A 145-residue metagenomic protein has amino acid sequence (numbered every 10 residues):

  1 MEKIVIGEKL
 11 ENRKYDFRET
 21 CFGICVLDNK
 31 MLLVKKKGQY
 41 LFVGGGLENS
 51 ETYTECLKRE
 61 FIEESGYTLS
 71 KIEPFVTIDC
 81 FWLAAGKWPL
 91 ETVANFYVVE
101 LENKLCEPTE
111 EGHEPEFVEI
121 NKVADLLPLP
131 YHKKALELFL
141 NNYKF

Functional and structural regions predicted by a protein language model:
M1-F22: Acidic, metal-coordinating catalytic segment for phosphate/diphosphate chemistry, firing primarily on the Nudix
E19-C21, N29, V93-N95, H113: Change "...and in nucleic-acid phosphodiester-cleaving endonucleases..." to "...and in nucleic-acid processing enzymes
C25-D28, V99-L101: Active-site beta-strand termini and strand-to-loop segments that position acidic
V26-E64: Conserved Nudix-box catalytic region and its N-terminal flanking loop in Nudix hydrolases and closely related
L47, I78, L101, I120-V123: Hydrophobic pocket-lining residues within nucleotide cofactor-binding pockets
Y67-T77: A short coil-to-beta-strand element that immediately follows conserved catalytic motifs
I78-C106: Active-site-adjacent beta-strand/loop module that shapes the phosphate/pyrophosphate-binding cleft
V98, E107-E137: NUDIX/MutT-family hydrolases
